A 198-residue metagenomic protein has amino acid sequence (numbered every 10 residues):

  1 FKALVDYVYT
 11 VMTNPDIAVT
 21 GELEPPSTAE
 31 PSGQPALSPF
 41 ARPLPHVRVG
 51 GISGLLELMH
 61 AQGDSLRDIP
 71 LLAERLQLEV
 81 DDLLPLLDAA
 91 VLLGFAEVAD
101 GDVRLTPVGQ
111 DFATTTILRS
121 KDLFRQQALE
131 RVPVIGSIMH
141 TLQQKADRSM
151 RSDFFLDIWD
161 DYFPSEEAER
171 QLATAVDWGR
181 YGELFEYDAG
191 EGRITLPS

Functional and structural regions predicted by a protein language model:
V5-S198: Donor-sugar nucleotide-binding helix/loop cap in glycosyltransferases
